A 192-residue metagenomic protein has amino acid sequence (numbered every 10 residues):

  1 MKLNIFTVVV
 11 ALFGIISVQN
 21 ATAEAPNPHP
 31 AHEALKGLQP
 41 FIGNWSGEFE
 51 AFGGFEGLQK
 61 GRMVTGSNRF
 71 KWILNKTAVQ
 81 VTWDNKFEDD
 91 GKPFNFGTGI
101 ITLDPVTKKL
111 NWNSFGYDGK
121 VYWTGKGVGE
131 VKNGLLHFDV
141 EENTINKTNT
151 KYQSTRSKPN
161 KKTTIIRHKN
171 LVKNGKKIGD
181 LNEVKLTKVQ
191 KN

Functional and structural regions predicted by a protein language model:
M1-I5: Positively charged n-region of N-terminal signal peptides that target proteins for export
T7-S17: Bacterial N-terminal signal peptides
T22-N192: Hydrophobic small-molecule pocket/channel-lining residues, especially in calycin-type beta-barrels
